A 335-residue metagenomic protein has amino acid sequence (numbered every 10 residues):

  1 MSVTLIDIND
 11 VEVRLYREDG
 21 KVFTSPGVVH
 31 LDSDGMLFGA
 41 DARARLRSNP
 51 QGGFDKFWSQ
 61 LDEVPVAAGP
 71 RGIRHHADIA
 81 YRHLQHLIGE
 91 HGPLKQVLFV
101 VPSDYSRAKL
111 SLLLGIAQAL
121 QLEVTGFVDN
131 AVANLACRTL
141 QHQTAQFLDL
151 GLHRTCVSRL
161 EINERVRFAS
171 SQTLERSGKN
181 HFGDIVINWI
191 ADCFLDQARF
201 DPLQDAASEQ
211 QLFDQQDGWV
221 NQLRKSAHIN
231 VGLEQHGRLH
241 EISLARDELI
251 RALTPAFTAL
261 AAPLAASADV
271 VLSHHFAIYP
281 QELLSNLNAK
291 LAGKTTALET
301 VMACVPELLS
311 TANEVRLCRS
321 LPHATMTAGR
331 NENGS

Functional and structural regions predicted by a protein language model:
M1-D32, C137-A169, V186, Q216 (+1 more regions): Gly/Thr-rich phosphate-binding beta-strand-loop-beta motif of the actin/hexokinase/Hsp70
D7-D10, V100-D104, D149-G151, L272-Y279: Structural motif
V11-V100, L223-A227, V231: Conserved phosphate-binding loops in N-terminal lobes of ATP-dependent enzymes of the actin/Hsp70/sugar-kinase
Q60-A67, H86-E90, A119, W189-Q197 (+3 more regions): Conserved, well-folded catalytic cores of nucleic-acid-processing and energy-transducing macromolecular machines
H75-Q141: Active-site neighborhood for divalent-cation/phosphate handling
L84-V97, D196-D205, F257-V270: Phosphate/pyrophosphate-binding loops at sites that engage ATP/ADP/AMP, CoA/4′-phosphopantetheine, polyphosphate
E161-R246, D269-I278: Phosphate-binding glycine-rich/basic clefts of nucleotide- and phosphate-handling proteins, predominantly
N221-G334: Helical "lid/coupling" subdomains associated with nucleotide-phosphate turnover
